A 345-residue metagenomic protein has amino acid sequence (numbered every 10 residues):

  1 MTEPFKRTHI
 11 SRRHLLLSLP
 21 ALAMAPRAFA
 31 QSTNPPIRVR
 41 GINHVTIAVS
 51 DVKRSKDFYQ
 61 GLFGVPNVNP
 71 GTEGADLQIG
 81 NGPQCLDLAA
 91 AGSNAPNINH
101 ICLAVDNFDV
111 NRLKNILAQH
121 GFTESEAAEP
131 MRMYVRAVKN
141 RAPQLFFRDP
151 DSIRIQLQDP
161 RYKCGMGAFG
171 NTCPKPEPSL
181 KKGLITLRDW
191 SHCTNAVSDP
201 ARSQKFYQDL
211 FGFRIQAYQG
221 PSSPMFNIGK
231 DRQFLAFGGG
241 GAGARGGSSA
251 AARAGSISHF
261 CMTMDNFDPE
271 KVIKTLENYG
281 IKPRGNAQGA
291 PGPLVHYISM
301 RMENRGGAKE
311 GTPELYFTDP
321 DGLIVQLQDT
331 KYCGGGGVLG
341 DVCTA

Functional and structural regions predicted by a protein language model:
M1-I10, A21-A23: N-terminal secretory signal peptides
P4-F5, F29-K53, I98-I101, V105 (+4 more regions): N-terminal beta-strand motif that seeds the catalytic metal site of vicinal oxygen chelate
H9, I37, I47-A89, T194-A242: Core segments of cupin and vicinal oxygen chelate
S50-K53, I101-D151, V197-R202, R253-D321 (+2 more regions): Vicinal oxygen chelate
Q78-V110, K114-A118: Mid-chain, structured segments of secreted extracytoplasmic proteins
S93-N97, K163-M166, F234, A242-S248 (+1 more regions): A short local loop/turn or secondary-structure capping micro-motif enriched for an aromatic residue
